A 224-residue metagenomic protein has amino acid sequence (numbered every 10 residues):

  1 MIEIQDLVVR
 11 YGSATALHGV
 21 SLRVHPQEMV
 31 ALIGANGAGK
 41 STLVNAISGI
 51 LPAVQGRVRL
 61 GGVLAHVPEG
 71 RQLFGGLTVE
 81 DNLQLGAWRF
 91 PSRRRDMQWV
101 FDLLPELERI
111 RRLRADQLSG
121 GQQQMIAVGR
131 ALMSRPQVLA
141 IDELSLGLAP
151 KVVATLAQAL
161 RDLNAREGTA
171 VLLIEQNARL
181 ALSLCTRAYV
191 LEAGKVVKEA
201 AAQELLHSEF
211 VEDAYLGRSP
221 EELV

Functional and structural regions predicted by a protein language model:
I33-A35: The feature captures the beta-strand-to-loop junction immediately N-terminal to the Walker
S48: Helix-to-loop junction immediately C-terminal to a conserved catalytic motif
Q55-L64, R95: Conserved ABC transporter NBD signature motif
R114-L118, Q122: Conserved ABC ATPase signature
A131-L132: ABC ATPase C-loop
A154-G168: Helical segment within the ABC ATPase nucleotide-binding domain
